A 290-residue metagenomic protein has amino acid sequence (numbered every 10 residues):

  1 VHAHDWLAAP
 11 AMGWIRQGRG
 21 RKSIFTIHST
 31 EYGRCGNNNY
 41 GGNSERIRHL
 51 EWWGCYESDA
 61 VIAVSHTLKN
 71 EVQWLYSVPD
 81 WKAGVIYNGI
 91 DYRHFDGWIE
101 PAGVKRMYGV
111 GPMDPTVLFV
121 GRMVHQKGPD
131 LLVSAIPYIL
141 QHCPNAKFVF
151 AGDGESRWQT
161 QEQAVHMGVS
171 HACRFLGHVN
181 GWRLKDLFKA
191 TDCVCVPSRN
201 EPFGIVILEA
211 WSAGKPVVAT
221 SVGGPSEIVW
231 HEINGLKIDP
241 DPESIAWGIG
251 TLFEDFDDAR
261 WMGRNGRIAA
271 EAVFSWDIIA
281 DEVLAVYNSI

Functional and structural regions predicted by a protein language model:
K22, Y32-W53: Nucleotide-sugar donor phosphate/pyrophosphate-binding loop at the beta->alpha transition of glycosyltransferases
G42, D96-V110: A short helix/loop element that forms part of the nucleotide-sugar donor recognition site in Leloir-type
T67, G89: Carbohydrate-associated surface elements
G111-K127, V133-I136: Conserved donor-binding/catalytic core segment of Leloir-type glycosyltransferases
H178-V179, D186-T191: Short alpha-helical donor nucleotide-sugar binding micro-motif in glycosyltransferases
R199: Aromatic "clamp/platform" in nucleotide-sugar-dependent glycosyltransferases that forms part of the donor/acceptor
I207, P216-A219, V229: Short hydrophobic beta-strand element within catalytic cores of glycosyltransferases and related nucleotide-activated
H231-E232, L236-P242, T251-F256: Conserved acidic donor-binding segment of nucleotide-sugar-dependent glycosyltransferases
